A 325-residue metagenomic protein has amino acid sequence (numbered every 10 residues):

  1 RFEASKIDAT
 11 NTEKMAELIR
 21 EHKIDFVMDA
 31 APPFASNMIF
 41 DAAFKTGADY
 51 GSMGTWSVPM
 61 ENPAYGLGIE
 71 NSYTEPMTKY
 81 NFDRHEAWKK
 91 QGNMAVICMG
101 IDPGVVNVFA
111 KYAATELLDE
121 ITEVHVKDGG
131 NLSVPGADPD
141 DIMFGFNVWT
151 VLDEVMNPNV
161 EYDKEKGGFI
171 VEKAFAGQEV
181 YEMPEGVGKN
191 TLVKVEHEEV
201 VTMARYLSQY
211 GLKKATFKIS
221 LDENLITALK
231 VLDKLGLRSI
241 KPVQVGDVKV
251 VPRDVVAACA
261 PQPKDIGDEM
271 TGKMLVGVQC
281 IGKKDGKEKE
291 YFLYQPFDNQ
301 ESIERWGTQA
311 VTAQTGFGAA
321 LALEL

Functional and structural regions predicted by a protein language model:
A4-K6: Conserved residues in the N-terminal Rossmann fold of short-chain dehydrogenase/reductase
A9-H22, A35: Conserved Rossmann-fold cofactor-binding substructure of NAD(P)-dependent oxidoreductases
K23-D25, T122: Conserved acidic residues
D25-A30, A43, Y50-S52: N-terminal Rossmann-like NAD(P) cofactor-binding module of classical short-chain dehydrogenase/reductase
K45-D49, K90-N93: A short helix->loop->beta-strand "cap" motif at the edges of active sites that frequently abuts
G54-N93: Rossmann-fold NAD(P)-binding glycine/threonine-rich loop
W56-Y65, D102-G104, N131-V134: Short gly/pro/ser/thr-enriched loop/turn and capping motifs at secondary-structure boundaries
T115-L325: C-terminal catalytic/substrate-binding lobe primarily of soluble NAD(P)-dependent oxidoreductases
